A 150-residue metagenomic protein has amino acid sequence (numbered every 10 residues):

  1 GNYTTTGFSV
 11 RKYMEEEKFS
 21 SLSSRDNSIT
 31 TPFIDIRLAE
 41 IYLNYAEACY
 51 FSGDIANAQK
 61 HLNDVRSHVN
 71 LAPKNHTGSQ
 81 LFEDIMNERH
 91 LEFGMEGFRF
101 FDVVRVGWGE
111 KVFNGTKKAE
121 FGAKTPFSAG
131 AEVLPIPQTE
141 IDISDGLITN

Functional and structural regions predicted by a protein language model:
G1-L38: Flexible, polar/acidic helix-loop-strand segments at domain edges
Y3, Y13, F19, Y42-Y45 (+3 more regions): Sequence-level detector for tyrosine residue identity
R11, L62, F101: A broad, low-specificity signal marking well-ordered, structured residues that form hydrophobic/aromatic
S28, P32-F33, K74-N150: Long, intrinsically disordered, low-complexity segments
F33-V65, F82-G94: Extended, hydrophobic/aromatic-rich amphipathic alpha-helical segments that build helical scaffolds
D64-S67, A129: Charge-rich, low-complexity intrinsically disordered segments
V69-A72: Alpha-helical junction/boundary sensor with strong preference for TPR arrays
